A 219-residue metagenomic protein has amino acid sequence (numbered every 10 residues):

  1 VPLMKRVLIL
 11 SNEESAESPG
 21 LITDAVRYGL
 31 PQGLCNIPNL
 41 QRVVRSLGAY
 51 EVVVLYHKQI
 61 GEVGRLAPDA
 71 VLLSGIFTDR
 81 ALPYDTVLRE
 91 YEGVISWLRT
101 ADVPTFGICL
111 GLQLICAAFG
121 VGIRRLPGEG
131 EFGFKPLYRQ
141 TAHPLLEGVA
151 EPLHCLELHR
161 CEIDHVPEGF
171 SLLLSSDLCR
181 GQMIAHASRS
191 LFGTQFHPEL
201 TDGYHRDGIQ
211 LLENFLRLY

Functional and structural regions predicted by a protein language model:
M4-L8: Extreme N-terminal starter segment of soluble prokaryotic enzymes
S11-A16: Short polar catalytic/cofactor-binding loops
S18-N36: Glycine- and acidic-residue-enriched helix-capping/strand-helix junction motifs
R42-F106, F119: Flexible gly/pro-rich beta->alpha loop and the following alpha-helix that scaffold active-site loops
D85-G93, L174-S176, I209-L212: Charged helix-capping and loop-helix junction motifs
G107, G111, C116: Gly/Ala-rich beta-loop-alpha elbow adjacent to hydrolase catalytic centers
A117-A187, L191-F192, F196-R206: Pocket-forming structural segment of enzyme catalytic cores
R206-Y219: Extracellular ligand-binding/catalytic regions of CAZymes and related secreted enzymes and adhesion modules
